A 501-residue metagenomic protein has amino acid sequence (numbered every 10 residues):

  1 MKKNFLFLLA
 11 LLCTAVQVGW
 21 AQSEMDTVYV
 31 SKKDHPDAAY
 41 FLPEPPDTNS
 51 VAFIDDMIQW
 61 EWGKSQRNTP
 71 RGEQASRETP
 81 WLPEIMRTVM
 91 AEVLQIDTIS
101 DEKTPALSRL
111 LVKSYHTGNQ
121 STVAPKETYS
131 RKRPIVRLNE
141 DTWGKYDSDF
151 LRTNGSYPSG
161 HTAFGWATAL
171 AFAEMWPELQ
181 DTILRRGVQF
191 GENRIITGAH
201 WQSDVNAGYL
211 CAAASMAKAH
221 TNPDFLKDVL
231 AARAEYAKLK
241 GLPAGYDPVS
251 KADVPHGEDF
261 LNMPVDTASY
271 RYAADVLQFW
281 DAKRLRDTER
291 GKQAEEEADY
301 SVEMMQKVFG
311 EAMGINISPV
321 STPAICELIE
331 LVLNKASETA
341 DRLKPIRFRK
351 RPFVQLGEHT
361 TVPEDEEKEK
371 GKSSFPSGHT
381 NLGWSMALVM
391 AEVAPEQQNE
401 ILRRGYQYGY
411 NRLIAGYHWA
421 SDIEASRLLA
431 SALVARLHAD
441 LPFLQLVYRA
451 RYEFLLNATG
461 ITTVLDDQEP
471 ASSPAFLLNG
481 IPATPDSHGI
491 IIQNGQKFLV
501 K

Functional and structural regions predicted by a protein language model:
M1-Q22, A244: Bacterial Sec-dependent N-terminal signal peptides
Q22-T197, K218-D224, D228, A234-A415 (+3 more regions): Hydrophobic alpha-helical bundle signature of multipass membrane enzymes
H200-V205, G416-I423: Short acidic/histidine-rich active-site segments
A213, S431-L433: Catalytic phosphate/nucleotide-handling subdomain of diverse soluble enzymes
L343, L478-I481: Short, glycine-anchored, charge-dense loop/turn motifs used at functional sites
N457-N479: Residue-level detector of functionally pivotal "anchor" positions at catalytic/ligand-binding pockets or at interdomain
P482-G489: Conserved beta-loop-beta connector loops within the AMP-binding
I490-K501: C-terminal tail/sorting-segment detector
